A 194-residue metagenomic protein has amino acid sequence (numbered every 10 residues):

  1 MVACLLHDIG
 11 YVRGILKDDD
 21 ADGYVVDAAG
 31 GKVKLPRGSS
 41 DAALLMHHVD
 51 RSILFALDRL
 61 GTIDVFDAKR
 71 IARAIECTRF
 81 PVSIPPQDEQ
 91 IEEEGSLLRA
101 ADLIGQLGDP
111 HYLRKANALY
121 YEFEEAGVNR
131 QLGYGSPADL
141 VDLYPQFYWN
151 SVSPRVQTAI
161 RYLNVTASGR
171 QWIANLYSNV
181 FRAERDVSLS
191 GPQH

Functional and structural regions predicted by a protein language model:
V2-A3: Active-site alpha-helix of zinc metalloproteases
L6, G10-K17, G61-V65, E76-H194: Divalent metal-dependent phosphate-bond-processing catalytic cores, especially two-metal-ion Mg2+/Mn2+ enzymes that act
I15-G38: Post-HEXXH active-site segment of zinc metalloproteases
S39-A43, D88-I91: Short, solvent-exposed segments of well-ordered alpha helices
D41-S83: Histidine- and acidic-residue-rich, metal-dependent catalytic cores
